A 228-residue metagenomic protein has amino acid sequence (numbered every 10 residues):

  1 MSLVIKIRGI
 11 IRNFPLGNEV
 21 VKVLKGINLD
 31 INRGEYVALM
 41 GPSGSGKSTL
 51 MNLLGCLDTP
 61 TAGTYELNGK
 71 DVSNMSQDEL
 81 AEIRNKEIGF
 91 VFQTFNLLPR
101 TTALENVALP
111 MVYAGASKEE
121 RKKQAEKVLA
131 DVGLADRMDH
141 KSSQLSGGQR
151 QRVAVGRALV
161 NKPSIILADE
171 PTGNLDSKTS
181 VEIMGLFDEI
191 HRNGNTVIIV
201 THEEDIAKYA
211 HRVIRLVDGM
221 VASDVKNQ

Functional and structural regions predicted by a protein language model:
L3-L216: ABC family nucleotide-binding domain
V213-V225: H-loop (His-switch) and adjacent beta-strand-loop-beta switch element of ABC-type ATPase nucleotide-binding domains
